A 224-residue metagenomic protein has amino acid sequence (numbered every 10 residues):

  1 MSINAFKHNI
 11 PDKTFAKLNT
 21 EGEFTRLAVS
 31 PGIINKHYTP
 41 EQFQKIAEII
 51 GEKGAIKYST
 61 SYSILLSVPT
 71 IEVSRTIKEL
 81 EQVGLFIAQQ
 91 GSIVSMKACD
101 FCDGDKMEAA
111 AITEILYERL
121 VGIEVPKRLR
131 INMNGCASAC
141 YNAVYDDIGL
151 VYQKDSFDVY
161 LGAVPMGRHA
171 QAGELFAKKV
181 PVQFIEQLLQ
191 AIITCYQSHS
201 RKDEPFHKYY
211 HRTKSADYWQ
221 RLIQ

Functional and structural regions predicted by a protein language model:
M1-K45: N-terminal basic/disordered segments at the start of proteins
A16-E23, E52-Y58, V164-P165: Short, flexible, solvent-exposed loop/turn segments with mixed acidic/basic and small polar residues
R26-L27, P31-K154: Small-residue-enriched alpha-helical segments and adjacent helix-cap loops that form tight helix-helix packing
Q42, E72, I112, I185-L188 (+2 more regions): Alpha-helical structural motif
I49, E79, R119, L188 (+3 more regions): Residues that form generic nucleotide/phosphate-binding pockets
E52, D203, H207-Q224: Membrane-embedded hairpin module used as a gating/binding unit in multi-pass transport and secretion proteins
L80-V83, I192, T213: Alpha-helix boundary/capping residues
G135, V144-H207, W219: Mobile "lid/hinge" segments at catalytic clefts and subdomain interfaces of large enzymes
